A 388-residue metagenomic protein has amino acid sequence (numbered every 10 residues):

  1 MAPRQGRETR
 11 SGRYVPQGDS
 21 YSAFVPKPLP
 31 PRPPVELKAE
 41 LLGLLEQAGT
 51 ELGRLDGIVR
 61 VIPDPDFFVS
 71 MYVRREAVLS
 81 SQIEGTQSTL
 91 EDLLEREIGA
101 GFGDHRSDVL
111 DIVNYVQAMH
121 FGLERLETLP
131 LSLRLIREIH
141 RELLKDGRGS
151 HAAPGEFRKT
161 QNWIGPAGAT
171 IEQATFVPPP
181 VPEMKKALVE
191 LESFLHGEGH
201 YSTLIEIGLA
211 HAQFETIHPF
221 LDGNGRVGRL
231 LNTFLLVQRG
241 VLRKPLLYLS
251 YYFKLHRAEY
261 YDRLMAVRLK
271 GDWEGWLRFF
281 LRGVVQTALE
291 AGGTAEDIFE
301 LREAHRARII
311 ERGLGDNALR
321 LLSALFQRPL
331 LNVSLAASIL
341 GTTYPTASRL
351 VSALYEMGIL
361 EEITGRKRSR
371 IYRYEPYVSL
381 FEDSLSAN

Functional and structural regions predicted by a protein language model:
M1-N388: FIC/Doc superfamily catalytic core
